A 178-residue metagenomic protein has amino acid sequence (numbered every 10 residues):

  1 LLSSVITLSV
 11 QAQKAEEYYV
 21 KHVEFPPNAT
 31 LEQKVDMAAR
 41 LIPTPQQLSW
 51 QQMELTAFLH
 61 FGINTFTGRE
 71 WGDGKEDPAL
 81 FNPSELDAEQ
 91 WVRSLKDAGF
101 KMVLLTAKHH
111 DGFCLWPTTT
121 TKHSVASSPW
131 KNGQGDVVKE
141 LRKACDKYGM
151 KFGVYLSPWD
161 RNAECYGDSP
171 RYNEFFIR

Functional and structural regions predicted by a protein language model:
L1-A15: Bacterial Sec-dependent N-terminal signal peptides
Q13-R178: Mature catalytic domains of secreted/periplasmic carbohydrate-active enzymes
